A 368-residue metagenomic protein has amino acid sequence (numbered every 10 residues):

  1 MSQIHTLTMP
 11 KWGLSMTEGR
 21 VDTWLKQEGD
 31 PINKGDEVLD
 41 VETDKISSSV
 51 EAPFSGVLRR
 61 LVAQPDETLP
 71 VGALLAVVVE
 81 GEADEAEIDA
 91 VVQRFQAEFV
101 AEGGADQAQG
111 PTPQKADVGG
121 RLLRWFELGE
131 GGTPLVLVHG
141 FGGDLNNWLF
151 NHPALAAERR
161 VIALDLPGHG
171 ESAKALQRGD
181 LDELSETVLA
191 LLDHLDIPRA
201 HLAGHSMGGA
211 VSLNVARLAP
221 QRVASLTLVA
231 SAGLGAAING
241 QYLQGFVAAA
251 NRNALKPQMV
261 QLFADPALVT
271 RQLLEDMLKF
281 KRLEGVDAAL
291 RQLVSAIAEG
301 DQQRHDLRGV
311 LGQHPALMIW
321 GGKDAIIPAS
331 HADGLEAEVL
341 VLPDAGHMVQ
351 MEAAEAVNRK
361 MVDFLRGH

Functional and structural regions predicted by a protein language model:
M1-Q114, V118: Mobile cofactor-carrier "swinging-arm" domains
Q114, V118, I162-M207, R359: Active-site loop/oxyanion-hole signature of alpha/beta-hydrolase fold enzymes
E127-E171: Conserved HGGG/HGGXW glycine-rich cap/lid loop of the alpha/beta-hydrolase fold
P198-A236: Conserved hydrolase catalytic core segment
A249-L311: Conserved alpha/beta-hydrolase catalytic His-Asp/Glu region
M318-W320: Short beta-strand/loop motif that positions the catalytic acidic residue of the alpha/beta-hydrolase fold
G322-I327, H347: Acidic catalytic loop of the alpha/beta-hydrolase fold
A345-R359: Catalytic histidine-centered segment of alpha/beta-hydrolase-like enzymes
